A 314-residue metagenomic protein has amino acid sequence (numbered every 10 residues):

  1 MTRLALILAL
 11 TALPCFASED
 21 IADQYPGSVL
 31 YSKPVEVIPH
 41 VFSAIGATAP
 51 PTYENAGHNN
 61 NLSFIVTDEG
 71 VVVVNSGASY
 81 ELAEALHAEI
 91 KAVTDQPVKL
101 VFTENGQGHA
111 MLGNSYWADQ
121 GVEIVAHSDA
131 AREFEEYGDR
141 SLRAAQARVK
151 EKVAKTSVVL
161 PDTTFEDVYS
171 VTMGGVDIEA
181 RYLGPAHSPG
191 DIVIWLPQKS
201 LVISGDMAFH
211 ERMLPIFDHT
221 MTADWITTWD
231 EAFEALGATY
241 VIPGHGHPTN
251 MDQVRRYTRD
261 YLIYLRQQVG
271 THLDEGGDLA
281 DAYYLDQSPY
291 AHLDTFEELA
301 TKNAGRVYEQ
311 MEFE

Functional and structural regions predicted by a protein language model:
L4-L13: Sec-dependent N-terminal signal peptides
L10, S18-P26, E234-L236, P248-E314: Accessory terminal helices/loops
E19-H40: Short N-terminal segments immediately surrounding and downstream of signal-peptide cleavage
P39-E89, I194-L196, S200-G205: Conserved beta-strand hairpin/beta-sheet module of binuclear metal-dependent hydrolase folds, prominently
H40, I65, N75, I90 (+10 more regions): Divalent metal-coordination and catalytic microenvironments
A44-N60, F134-E136, E211-T222: Acidic/histidine-rich helix-loop elements that form or flank divalent-metal/phosphate-binding sites at the catalytic
G70-V72, S76-Y80, S170, D177-Y264: Metallo-beta-lactamase
A88-S170, P189: Active-site HxH/HxHxD metal-binding segment of metal-dependent hydrolases
